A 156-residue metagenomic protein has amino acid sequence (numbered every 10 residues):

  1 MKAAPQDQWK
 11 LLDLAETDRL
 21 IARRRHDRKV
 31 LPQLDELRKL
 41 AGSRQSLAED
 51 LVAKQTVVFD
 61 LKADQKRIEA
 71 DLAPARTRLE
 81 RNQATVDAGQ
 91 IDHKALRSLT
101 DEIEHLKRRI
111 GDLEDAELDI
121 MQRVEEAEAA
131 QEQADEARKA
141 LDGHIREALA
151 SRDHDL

Functional and structural regions predicted by a protein language model:
M1-P5, W9, A15, R19-F59 (+3 more regions): Short, charge-rich amphipathic alpha-helices with coiled-coil/heptad character
D7-L14, R44, Q65-L72, H93: Amphipathic, non-membrane alpha-helical segments in soluble helical-bundle scaffolds
R38-Q45, E69, L96-E104, V124-E128: Short, charged, amphipathic alpha-helical segments
E49-T77: Short hydrophobic interaction/assembly module
K54-Q65, L106-A127: Amphipathic alpha-helical coiled-coil segments
R67-H105: Short coil/loop "hinge" linkers that interrupt or connect long alpha-helical coiled-coils or helical hairpins
D142-L156: Coiled-coil termination/hinge junctions
